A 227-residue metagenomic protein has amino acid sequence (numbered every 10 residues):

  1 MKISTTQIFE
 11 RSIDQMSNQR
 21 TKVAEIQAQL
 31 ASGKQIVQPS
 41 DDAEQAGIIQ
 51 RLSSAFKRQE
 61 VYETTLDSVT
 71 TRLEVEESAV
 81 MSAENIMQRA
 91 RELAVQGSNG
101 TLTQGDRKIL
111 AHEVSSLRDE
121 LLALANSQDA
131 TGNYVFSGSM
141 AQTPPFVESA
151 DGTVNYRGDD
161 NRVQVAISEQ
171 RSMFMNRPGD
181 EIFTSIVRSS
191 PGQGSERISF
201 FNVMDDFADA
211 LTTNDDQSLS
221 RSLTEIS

Functional and structural regions predicted by a protein language model:
M1-A141, D209-S227: Amphipathic alpha-helical polymerization modules
R91-I198: Amphipathic alpha-helical coiled-coil/heptad-repeat segments
